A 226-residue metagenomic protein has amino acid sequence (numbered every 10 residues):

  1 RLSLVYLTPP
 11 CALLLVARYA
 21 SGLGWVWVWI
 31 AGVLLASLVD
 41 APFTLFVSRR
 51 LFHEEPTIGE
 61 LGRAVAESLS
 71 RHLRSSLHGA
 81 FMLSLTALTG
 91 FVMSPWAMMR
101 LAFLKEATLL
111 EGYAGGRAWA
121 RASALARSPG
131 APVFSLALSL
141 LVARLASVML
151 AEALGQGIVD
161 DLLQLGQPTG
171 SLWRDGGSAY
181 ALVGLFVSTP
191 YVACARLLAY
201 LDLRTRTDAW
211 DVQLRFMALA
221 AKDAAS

Functional and structural regions predicted by a protein language model:
R1-S226: Hydrophobic alpha-helical membrane segments
